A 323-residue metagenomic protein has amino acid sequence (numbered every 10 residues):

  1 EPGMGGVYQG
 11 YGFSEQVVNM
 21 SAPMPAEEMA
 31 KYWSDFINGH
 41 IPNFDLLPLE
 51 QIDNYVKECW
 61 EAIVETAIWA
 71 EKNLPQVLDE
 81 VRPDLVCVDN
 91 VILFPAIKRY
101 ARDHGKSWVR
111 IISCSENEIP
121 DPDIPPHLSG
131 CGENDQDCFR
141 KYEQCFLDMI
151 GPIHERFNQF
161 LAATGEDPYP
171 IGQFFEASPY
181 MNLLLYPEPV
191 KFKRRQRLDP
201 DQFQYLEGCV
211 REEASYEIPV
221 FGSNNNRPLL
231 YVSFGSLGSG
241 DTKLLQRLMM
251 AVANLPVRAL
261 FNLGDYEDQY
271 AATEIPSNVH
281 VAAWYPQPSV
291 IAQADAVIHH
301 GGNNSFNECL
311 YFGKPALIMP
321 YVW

Functional and structural regions predicted by a protein language model:
E1-G5, I92-P95, P187-K191, L263-Y270: Short, polar loop motifs at secondary-structure junctions
Y8, V86-D89, A282-W323: A donor-sugar binding/catalytic signature common to diverse glycosyltransferases and related nucleotide-sugar
F13-V81: Phosphate/nucleotide-donor binding subsite
Q16-M24, I112, G301, I318-V322: Short beta->alpha connector loops at strand-helix junctions that form conserved, small/polar/Pro-enriched
E61-K141, P189: Conserved nucleotide-sugar donor-interacting segment of glycosyltransferase catalytic cores, predominantly GT-B
V77-R82, N224-N225, Q293: Glycine-rich phosphate-binding loop signature in dinucleotide/nucleotide-binding domains
C145-L229, S236-L237: A nucleotide-sugar donor-handling region in carbohydrate enzymes
S236, Q246-H280: Catalytic donor nucleotide-activated moiety binding site of glycosyltransferases and closely related
